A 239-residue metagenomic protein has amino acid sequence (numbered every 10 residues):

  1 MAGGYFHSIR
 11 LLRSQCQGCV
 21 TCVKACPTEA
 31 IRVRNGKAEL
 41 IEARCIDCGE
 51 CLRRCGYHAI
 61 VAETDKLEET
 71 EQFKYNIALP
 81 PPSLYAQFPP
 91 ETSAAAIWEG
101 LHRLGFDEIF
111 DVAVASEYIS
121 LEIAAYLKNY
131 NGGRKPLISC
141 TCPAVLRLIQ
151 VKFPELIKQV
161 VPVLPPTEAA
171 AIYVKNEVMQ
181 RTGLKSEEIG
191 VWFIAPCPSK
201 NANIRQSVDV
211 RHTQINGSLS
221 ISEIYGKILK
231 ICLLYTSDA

Functional and structural regions predicted by a protein language model:
M1-G3, L52-P136, L146, Q159-L164: Flanking helices and flexible, charged tails adjoining ferredoxin-like Fe-S electron-transfer domains in multi-subunit
A2-G4, S8-R13, Q17-E42, I46 (+1 more regions): Iron-sulfur cluster-binding cysteine motifs and their immediate structural context in ferredoxin-like electron-transfer
P89-E91, L121-A124, I149-F153, A202-V208 (+1 more regions): Short acidic, glycine/serine/threonine-rich loops at helix termini
E117-Y130, T167-K185: Conserved phosphate-binding catalytic cores of ATP/NTP-utilizing and phosphoryl-transfer enzymes
P154-V161, V208-S218: A short alpha->loop->secondary-structure connector
C197: Phosphate/adenylate-binding glycine loop and adjacent helical scaffold
N216-L234: Glycine-rich phosphate-binding loop plus the immediately following alpha-helix
Y235-A239: Conserved small/polar residues in nucleotide/adenosyl-binding loops
